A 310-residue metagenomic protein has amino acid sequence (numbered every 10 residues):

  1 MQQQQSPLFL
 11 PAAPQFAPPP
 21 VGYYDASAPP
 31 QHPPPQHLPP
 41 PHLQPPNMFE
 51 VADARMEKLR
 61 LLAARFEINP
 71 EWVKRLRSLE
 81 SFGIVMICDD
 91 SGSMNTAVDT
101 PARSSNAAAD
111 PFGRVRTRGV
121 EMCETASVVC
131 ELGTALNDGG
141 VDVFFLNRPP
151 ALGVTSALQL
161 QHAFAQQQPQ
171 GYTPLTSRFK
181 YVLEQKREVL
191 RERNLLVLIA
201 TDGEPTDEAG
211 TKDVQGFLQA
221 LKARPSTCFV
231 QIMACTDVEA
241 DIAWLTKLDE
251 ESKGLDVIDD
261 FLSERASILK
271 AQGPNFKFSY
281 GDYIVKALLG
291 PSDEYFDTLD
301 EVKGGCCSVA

Functional and structural regions predicted by a protein language model:
M1-A310: Acidic, low-complexity intrinsically disordered regions
